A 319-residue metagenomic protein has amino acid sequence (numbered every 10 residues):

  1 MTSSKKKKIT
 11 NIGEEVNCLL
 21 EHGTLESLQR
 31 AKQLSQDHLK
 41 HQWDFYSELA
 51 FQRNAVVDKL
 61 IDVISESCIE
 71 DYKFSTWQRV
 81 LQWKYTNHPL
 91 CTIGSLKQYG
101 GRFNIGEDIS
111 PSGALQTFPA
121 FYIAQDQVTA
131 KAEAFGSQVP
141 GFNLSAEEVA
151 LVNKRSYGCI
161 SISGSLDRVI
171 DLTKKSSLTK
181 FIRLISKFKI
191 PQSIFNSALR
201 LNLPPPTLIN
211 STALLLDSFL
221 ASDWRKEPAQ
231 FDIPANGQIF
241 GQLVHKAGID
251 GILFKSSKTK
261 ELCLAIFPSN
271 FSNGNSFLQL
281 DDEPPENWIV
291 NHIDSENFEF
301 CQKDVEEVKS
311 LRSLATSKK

Functional and structural regions predicted by a protein language model:
T2-G113, G141-K319: Active-site and NAD+-binding cores of ADP-ribose-processing enzymes
W83, A124-Q125: Acidic/polar N-terminal loop/beta-strand segments that form early-domain functional surfaces
L115-A124: A short, exposed loop/beta-hairpin motif centered on an aromatic-Gly-Thr core
Q127-P140: Short active-site loop/helix that positions an aromatic residue
